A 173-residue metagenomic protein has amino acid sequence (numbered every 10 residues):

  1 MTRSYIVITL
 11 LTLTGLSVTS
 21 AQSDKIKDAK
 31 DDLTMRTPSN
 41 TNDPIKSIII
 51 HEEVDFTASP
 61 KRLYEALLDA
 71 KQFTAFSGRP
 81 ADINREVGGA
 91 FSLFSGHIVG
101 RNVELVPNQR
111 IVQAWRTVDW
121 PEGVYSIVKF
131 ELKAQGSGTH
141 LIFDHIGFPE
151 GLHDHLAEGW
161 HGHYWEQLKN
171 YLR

Functional and structural regions predicted by a protein language model:
M1-V7: Bacterial N-terminal signal peptides that target proteins for export
I8-S17: Bacterial N-terminal signal peptides
T19-D82: Hydrophobic ligand-binding cavity/cleft-lining segments
Q22-R36, G147-R173: A conserved amphipathic terminal alpha-helix motif
H51, A70-R101, L105-R110: Short beta-edge strand/loop motif at the mouth of beta-sheet-based domains
E52-V54, G100-V103, S126-K133: Hydrophobic/aromatic beta-strand elements that line small-molecule binding cavities or substrate pockets in beta-rich
L63-Y64, F73, F91, N102 (+4 more regions): Hydrophobic pocket/interface hotspot
W120-G162: Beta-strand/loop substructures that line and gate deep hydrophobic ligand-binding cavities in soluble
